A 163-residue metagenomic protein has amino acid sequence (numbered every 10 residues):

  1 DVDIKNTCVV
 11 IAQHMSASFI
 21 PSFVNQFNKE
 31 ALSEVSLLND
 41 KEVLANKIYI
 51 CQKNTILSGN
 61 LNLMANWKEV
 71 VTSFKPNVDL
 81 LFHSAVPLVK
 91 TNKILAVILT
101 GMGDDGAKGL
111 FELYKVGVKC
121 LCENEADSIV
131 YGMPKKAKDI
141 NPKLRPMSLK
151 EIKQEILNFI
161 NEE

Functional and structural regions predicted by a protein language model:
D1-E163: Conserved acid/base catalytic micro-environments in cytosolic active-site loops
